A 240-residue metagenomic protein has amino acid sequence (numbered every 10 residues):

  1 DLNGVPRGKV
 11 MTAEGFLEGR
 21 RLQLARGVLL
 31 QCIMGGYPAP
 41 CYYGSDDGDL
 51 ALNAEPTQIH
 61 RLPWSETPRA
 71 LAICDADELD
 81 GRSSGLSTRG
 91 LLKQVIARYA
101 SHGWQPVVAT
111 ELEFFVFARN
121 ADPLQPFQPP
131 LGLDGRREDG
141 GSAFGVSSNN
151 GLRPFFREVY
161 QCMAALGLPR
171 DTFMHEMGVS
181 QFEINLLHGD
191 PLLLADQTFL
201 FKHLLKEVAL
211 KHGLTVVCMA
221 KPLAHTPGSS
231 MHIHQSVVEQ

Functional and structural regions predicted by a protein language model:
D1, F117, F173, N185-L187 (+2 more regions): Generic beta-strand/beta-sheet core signal
D1-T172, L194: ATP/Mg2+-dependent ligation/transfer catalytic cores
A72-E78, F182-G189, Q235: Short, hydrophobic beta-strand segments
V95, F155-V159, L187, L200-L204 (+1 more regions): Short, hydrophobic/aromatic alpha-helical segments in well-folded domains
L112, E176-I184: Short, conserved phosphate-binding/catalytic loop or strand-edge motifs used in phosphoryl-/nucleotidyl-transfer
A143-F144, S148, I184-P191, T198: N-terminal glycine-rich flavin-associated loop
E176-G178, P191-L194: Metal-centered catalytic cores of metalloenzymes
Q181, L194-Q240: Acidic, glycine-rich loop-and-beta core segments that form the ion-binding/anion-interacting portion of active sites
